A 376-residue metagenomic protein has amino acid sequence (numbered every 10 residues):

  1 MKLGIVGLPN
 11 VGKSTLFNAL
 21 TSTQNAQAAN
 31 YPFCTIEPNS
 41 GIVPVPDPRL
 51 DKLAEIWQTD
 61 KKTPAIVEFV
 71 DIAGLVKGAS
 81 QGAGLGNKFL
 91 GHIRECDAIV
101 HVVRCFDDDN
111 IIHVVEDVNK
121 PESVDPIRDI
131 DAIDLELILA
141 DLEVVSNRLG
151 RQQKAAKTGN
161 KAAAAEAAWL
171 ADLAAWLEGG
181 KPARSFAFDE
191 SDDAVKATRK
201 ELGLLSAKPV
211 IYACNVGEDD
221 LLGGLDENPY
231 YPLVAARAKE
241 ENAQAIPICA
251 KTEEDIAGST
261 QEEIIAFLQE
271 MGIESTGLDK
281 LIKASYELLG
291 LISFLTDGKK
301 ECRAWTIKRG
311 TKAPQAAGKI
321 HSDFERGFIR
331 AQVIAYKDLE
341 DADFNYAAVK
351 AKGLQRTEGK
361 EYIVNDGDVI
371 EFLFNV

Functional and structural regions predicted by a protein language model:
M1-P121, I127, D134, V145 (+1 more regions): Conserved G1/Walker A P-loop phosphate-binding module
K2-V6, V11, F17, R151-N365 (+2 more regions): C-terminal-of-GTPase-core extension/linker across diverse P-loop GTPases
T23-Y31, P38-S40, V45-P48, V70 (+13 more regions): Residue-level signal for pocket-adjacent positions within structured domains
L75-Q81, P121-V124, D131-L137, A156-K161 (+2 more regions): Flexible beta-alpha connector loops of hexameric P-loop NTPases
